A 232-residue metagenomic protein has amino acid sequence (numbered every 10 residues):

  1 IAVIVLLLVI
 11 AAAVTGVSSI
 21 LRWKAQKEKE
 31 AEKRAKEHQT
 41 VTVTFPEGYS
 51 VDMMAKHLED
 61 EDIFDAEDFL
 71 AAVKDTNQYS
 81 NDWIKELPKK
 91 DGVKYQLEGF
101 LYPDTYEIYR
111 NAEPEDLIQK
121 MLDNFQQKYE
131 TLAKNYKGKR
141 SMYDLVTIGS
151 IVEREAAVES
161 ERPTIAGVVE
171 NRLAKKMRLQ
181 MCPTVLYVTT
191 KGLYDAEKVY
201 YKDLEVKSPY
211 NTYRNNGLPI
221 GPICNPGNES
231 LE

Functional and structural regions predicted by a protein language model:
I1-A31: Gram-positive cell-envelope targeting signals
I1-L7, G16, M54, D60 (+3 more regions): Intrinsic structural disorder
R22-E30, V41, F45, K56-H57 (+1 more regions): Surface-exposed, secretory/extracytoplasmic low-complexity segments enriched in Ser/Thr/Asn/Gly/Pro
R34-I63, F69, K137-M142: Glycine-rich loop/hinge motif
I63-F64, N77-E232: Bacterial extracytoplasmic/cell-wall-associated proteins, especially those involved in peptidoglycan
E67-A72, N77: Conserved short alpha-helical interface segments
